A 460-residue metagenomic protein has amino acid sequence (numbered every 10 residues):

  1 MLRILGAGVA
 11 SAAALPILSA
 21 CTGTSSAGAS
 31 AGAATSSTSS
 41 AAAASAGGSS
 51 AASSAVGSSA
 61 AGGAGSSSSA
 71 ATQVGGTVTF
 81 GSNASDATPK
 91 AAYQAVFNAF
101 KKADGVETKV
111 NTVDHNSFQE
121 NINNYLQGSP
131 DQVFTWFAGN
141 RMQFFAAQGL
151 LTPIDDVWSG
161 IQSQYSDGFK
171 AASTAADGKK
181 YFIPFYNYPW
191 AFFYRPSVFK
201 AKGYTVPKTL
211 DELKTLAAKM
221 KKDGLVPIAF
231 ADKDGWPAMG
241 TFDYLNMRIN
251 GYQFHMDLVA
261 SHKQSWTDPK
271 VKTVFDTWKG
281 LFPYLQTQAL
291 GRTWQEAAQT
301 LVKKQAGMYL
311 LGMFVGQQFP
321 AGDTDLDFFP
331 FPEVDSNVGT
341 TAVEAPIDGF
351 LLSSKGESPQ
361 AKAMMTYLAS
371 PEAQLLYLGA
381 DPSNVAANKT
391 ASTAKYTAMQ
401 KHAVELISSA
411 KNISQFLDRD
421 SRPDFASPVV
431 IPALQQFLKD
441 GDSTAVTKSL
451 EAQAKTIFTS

Functional and structural regions predicted by a protein language model:
R3-I17, T22-F144, Q148, V206 (+6 more regions): Conserved N-terminal structural module of periplasmic/extracytoplasmic solute-binding proteins
S58, G62-S66, A70-T72, F137-W190 (+4 more regions): Hinge/lid segment of periplasmic solute-binding proteins
G76, N98-A99, A103, A201-K202 (+4 more regions): Extracytoplasmic/periplasmic substrate-recognition and gating elements
G105, F145-G149, K170-V206, K214 (+3 more regions): Periplasmic solute-binding protein
Y125, D131-Q132, Q162-S197, V226-A229 (+2 more regions): A structural signal for short loop-to-beta-strand junctions that line the ligand-binding cleft of periplasmic/secreted
P153-D167, A171, D232, I249-T273 (+2 more regions): Short, solvent-exposed loop/beta-turn-alpha elements that line the ligand-binding surface or hinge of extracytoplasmic
K219, A260-L290: Glycine-centered hinge/linker elements that transmit conformational signals in sensory and ligand-binding systems
V259-A260, S383-A387, H402-K455: C-terminal capping/gating helix-and-loop segments adjacent to ligand/active sites or protein-protein/ligand interfaces
